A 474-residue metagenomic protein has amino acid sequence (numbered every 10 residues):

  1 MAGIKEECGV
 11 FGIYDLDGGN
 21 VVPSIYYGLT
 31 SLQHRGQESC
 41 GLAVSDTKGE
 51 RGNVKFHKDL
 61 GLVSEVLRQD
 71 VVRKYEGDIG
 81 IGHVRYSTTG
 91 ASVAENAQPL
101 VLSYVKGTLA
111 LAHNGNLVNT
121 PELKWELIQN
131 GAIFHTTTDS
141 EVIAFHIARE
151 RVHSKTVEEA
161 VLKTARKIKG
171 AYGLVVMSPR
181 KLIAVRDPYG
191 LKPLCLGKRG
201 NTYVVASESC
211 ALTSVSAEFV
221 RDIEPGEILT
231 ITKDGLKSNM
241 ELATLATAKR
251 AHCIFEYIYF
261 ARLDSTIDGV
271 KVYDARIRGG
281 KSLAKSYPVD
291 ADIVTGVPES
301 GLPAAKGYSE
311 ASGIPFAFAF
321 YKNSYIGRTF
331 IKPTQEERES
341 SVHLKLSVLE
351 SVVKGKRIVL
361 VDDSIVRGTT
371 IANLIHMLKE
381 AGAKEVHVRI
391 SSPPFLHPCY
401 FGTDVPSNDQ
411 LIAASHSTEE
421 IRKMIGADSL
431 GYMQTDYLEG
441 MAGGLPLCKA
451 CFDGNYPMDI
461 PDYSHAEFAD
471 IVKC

Functional and structural regions predicted by a protein language model:
M1-P225, T230-A291, V297, E385: Conserved short alpha-helical segments that host acidic/polar catalytic motifs at enzyme active sites
T88-T89, N119, L191-K192, L212-T213 (+7 more regions): Flexible loop/turn segments at secondary-structure boundaries
A132, H153-S154, P288-D292, E310-A317 (+2 more regions): Secondary-structure transition/capping motifs at alpha-helix termini and the adjoining loop/turn into the next element
T136, E141-A144, F316-G327, R422-A442: A conserved beta-strand->alpha-helix junction
A165, R180-K181, S216-D222, H376-C474: PRPP-dependent phosphoribosyltransferase catalytic core
G269-I293, P298-K306, S312-T329, E339-S347: C-terminal effector modules of nucleic-acid-centric enzymes and ribosome-associated factors
V294, G301-Y308, S312, F316 (+1 more regions): Extended, hydrophobic alpha-helical segments in both membrane/secreted and soluble proteins
G313-I358, T369, L396-P406: Short, glycine/charge-rich flexible loops or terminal/linker lids adjacent to PRPP-binding catalytic cores
